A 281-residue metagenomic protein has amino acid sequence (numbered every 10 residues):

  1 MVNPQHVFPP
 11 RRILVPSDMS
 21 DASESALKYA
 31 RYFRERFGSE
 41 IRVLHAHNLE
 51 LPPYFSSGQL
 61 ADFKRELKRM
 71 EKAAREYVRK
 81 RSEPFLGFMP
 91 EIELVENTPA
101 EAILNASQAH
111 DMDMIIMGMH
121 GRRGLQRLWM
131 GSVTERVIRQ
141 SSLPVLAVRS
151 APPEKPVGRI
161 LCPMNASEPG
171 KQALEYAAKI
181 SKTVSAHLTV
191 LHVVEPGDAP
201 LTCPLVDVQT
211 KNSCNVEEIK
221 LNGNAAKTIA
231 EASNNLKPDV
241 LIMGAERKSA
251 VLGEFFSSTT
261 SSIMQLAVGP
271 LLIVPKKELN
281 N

Functional and structural regions predicted by a protein language model:
M1-P9, Y29, R42, N48-L51 (+7 more regions): Structural beta-alpha unit
V2-A61, G158-K220, P238-V240, L266 (+1 more regions): Small/aliphatic-rich secondary-structure junction motif
A22, R123-G124, S249-V251: Short glycine-rich, flexible loops that bind phosphorylated cofactors or substrates
M117-M119, V145-S150, L271-P275: Short beta-strand elements of ligand-binding domains
M130-V133, F255-T260: Charged helix-capping and loop-helix junction motifs
S132-A151: Short, structured interface segments
V133, S141, N212-C214, A267-V268: Short, structured coil segments at secondary-structure junctions
